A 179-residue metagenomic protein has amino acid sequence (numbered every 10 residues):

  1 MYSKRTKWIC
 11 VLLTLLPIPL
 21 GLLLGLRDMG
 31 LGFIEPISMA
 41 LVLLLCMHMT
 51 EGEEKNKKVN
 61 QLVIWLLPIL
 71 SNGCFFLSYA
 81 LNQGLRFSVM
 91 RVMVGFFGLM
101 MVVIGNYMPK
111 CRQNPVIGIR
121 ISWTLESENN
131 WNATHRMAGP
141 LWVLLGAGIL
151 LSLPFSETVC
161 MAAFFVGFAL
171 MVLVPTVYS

Functional and structural regions predicted by a protein language model:
M1-L13: N-terminal membrane topogenic signal
L15-R27, V42-M47: Alpha-helical transmembrane segments of multi-pass membrane proteins
L23-D28, Y79-V92, L151-C160: Helix-coil boundary and interhelical linker segments in multi-pass alpha-helical membrane proteins
D28-A40, F87-I104, V166-G167: Alpha-helical transmembrane segments
L41-E51, V103-I119, Y178-S179: Membrane-water interface of transmembrane alpha-helices
H48-R91: Ordered, amphipathic secondary-structure segments that act as subunit-interaction surfaces in large macromolecular
R112-T134: Cytosolic, membrane-interface loops and tails of multi-pass inner-membrane proteins
